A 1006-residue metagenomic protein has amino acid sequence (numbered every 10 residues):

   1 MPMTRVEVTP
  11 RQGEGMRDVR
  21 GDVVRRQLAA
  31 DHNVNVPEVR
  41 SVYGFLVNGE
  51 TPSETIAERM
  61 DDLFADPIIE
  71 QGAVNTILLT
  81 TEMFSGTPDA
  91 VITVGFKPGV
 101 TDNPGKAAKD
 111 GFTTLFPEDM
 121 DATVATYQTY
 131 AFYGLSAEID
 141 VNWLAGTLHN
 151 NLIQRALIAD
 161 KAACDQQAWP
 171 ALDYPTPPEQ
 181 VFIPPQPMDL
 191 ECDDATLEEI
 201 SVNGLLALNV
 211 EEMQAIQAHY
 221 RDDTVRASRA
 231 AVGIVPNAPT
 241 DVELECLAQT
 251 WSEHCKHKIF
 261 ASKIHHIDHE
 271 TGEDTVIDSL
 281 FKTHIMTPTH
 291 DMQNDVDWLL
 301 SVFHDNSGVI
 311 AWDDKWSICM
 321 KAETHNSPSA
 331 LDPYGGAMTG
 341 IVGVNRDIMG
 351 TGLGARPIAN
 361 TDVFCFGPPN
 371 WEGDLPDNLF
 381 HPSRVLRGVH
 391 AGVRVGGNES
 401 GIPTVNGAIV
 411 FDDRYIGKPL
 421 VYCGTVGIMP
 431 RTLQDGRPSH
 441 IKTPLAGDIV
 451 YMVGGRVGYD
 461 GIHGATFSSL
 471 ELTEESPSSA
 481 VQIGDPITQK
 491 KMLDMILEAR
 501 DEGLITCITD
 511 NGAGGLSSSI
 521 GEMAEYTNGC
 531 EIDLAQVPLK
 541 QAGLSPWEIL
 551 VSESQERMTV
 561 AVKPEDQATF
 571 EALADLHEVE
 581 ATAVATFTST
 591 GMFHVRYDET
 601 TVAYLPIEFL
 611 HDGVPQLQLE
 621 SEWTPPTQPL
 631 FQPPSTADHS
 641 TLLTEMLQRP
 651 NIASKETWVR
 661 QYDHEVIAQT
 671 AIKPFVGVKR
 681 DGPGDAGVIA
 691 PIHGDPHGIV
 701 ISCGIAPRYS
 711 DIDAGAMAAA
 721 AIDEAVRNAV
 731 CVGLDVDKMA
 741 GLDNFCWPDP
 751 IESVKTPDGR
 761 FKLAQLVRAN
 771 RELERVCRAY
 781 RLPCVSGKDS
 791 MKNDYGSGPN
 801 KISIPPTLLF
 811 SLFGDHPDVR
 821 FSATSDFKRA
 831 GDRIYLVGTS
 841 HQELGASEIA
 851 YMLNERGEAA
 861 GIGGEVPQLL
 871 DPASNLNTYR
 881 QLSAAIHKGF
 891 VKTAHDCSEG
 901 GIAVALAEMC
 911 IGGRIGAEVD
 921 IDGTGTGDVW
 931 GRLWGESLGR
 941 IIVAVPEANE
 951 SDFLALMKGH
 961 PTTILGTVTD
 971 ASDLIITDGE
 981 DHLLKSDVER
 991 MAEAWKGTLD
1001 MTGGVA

Functional and structural regions predicted by a protein language model:
P2, R17-R20, R25-Q27, G935: Long, contiguous binding/interaction regions
P2-E14, S41-F45, G86-P98, Q128-Y130 (+2 more regions): Short glycine-/aliphatic-rich beta-strand segments at the starts of folded cytosolic domains
E7-R11, L46-E50, T93-G95, A131-L135 (+2 more regions): Short hydrophobic/aromatic beta-strand micro-patches that form the beta-sheet surface supporting nucleotide- or nucleic
V8-R20, T51, T93-P104, L135-S136 (+2 more regions): Short, surface-exposed ligand-recognition loops at beta-strand->loop->(often short) alpha-helix junctions that present
V23-F84: Acidic (E/D-rich), amphipathic helical modules within compact regulatory domains
V23-H32, R59-M60, P104-P117, D140-T147: Short, non-transmembrane amphipathic alpha-helical segments
N35-P37, G99-T101, M120-D121, Y127 (+2 more regions): Glycine/proline-enriched, intrinsically flexible loops and inter-domain linkers
E70-T123: Short, solvent-exposed interaction modules
